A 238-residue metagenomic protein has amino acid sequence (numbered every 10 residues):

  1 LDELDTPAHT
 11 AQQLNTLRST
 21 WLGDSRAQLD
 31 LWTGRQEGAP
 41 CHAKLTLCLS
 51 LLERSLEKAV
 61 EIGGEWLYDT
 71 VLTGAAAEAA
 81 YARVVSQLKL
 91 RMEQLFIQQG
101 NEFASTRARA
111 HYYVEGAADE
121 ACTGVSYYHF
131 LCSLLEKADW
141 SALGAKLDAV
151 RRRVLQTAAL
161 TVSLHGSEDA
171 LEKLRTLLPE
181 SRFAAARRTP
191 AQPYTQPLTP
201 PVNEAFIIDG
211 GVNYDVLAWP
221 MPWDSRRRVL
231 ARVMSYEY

Functional and structural regions predicted by a protein language model:
L1-D2, C48, E53, A159 (+3 more regions): His/Glu-based metal-binding/catalytic segments typifying zinc-dependent metallopeptidases
D5: Acidic, glycine-enriched catalytic cores built around paired aspartates
A8, Q13-A191: Charge-rich, well-structured scaffold segments of protease-associated domains
